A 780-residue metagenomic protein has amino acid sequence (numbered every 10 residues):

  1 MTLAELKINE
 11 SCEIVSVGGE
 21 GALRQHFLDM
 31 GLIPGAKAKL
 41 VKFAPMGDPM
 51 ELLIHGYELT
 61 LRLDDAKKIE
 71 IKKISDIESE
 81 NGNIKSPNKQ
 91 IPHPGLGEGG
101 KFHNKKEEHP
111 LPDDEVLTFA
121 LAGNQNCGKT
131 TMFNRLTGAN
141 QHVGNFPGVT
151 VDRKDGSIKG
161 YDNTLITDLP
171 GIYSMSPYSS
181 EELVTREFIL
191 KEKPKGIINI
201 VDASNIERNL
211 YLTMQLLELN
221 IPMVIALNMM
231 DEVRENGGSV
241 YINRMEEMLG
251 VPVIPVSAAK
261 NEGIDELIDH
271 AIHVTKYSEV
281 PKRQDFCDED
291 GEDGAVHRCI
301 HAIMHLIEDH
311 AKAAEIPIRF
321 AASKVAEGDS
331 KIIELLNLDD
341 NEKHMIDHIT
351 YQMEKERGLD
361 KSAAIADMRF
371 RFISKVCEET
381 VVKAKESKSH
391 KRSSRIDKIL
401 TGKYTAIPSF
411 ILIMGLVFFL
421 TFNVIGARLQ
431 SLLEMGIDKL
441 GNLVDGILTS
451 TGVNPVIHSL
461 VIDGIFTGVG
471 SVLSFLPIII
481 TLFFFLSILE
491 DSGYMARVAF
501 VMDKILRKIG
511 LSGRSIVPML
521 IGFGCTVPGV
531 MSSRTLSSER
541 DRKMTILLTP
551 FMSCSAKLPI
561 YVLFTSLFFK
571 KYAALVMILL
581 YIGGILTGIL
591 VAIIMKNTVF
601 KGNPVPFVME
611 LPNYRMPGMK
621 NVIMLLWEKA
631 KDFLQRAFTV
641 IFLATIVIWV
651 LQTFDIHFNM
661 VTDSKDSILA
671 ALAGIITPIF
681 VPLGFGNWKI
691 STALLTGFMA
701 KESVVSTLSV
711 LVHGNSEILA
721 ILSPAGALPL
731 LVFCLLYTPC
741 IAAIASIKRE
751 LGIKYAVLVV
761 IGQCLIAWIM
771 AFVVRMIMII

Functional and structural regions predicted by a protein language model:
H93-S174: Conserved G1/Walker A P-loop phosphate-binding module
Y161, R186-P252: Conserved C-terminal guanine-recognition region of P-loop GTPase G domains, centered on the G4
V233-F286: Canonical P-loop GTPase G-domain recognition
Y277, R283-V453, M660-L669: Extended helical scaffolds that flank P-loop GTPase cores
A363-A364, K383, V424-I465, I509 (+2 more regions): Extended, low-charge hydrophobic alpha-helical regions
S409-L420, L482-S487, T565-L567, L580-I594 (+3 more regions): Hydrophobic core segments of alpha-helical transmembrane domains in multi-pass membrane transport and ion-translocation
M435, K439-L443, A496-T526, K601-L625 (+1 more regions): Juxtamembrane inter-helical linkers in multi-pass membrane proteins
S555-I578, A742-L751, A771-I780: Transmembrane helix-loop junctions at the membrane interface of multipass transporters and ion channels
